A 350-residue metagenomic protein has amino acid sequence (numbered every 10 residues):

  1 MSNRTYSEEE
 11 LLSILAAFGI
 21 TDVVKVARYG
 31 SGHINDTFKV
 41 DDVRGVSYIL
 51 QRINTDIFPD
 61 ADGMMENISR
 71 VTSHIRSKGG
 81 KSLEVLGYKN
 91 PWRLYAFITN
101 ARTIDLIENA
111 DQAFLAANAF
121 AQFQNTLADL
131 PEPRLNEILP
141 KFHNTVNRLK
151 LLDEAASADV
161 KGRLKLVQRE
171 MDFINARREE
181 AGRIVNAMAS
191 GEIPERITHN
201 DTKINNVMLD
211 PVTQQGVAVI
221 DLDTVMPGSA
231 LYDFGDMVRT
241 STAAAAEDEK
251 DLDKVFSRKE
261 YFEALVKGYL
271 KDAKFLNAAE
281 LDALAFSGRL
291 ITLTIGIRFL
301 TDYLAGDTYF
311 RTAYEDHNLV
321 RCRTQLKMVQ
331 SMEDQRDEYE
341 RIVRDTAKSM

Functional and structural regions predicted by a protein language model:
M1-A27: Juxta-kinase regulatory segment immediately upstream of eukaryotic protein kinase catalytic domains
S2-N3, A27-S31, Q51-R52, P59-D62 (+6 more regions): ATP-dependent phospho-/nucleotidyl transfer catalytic cores
A16-V23, S77-K81, A273-K274: Short secondary-structure junctions
T21-D41: ATP-binding glycine-rich phosphate-binding loop
V43-R134: ATP-binding pocket architecture of kinase catalytic cores
Y48, K81, R93, R196 (+2 more regions): Protein kinase-like catalytic core scaffold
G191, N205-A246: Catalytic activation segment of kinase domains across protein kinase-like and atypical kinase folds
L231-K274, L290-Y309: Active-site activation/catalytic loop segments of kinase-like enzymes and analogous catalytic loops in related
